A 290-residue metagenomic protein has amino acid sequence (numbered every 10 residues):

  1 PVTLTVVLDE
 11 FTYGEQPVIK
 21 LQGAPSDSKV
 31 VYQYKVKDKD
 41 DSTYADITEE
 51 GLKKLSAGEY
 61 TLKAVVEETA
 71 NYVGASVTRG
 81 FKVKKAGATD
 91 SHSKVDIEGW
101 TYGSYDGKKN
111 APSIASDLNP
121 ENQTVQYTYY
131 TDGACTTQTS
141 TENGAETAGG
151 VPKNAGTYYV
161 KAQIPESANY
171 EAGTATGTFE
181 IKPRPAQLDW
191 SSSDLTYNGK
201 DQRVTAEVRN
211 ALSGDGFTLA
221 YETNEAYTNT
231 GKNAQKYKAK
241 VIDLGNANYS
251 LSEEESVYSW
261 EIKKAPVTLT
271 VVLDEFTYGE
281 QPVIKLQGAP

Functional and structural regions predicted by a protein language model:
P1-P290: Solvent-exposed beta-strand/loop surfaces, strongest in extracytoplasmic domains of secreted and cell-surface proteins
